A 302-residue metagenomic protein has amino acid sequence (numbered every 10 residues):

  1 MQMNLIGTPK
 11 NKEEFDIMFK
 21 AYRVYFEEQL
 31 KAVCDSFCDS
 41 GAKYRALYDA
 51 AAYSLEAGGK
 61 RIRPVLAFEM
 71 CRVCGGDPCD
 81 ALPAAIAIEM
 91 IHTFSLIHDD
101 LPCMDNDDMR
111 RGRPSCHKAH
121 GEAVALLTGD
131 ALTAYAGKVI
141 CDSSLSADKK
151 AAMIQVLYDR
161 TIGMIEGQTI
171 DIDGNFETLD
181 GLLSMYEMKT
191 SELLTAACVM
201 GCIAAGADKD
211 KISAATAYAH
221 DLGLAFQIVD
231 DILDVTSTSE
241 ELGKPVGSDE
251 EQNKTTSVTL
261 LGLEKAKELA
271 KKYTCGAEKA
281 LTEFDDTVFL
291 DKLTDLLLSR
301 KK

Functional and structural regions predicted by a protein language model:
Q2-F37: N-terminal amphipathic/basic leader segments beginning at the initiator methionine
G41-A280, D285-L298: Mg2+-dependent prenyl diphosphate-binding active-site environment of isoprenoid biosynthetic enzymes
K301-K302: Short cytosolic juxtamembrane segments of multi-pass membrane proteins
